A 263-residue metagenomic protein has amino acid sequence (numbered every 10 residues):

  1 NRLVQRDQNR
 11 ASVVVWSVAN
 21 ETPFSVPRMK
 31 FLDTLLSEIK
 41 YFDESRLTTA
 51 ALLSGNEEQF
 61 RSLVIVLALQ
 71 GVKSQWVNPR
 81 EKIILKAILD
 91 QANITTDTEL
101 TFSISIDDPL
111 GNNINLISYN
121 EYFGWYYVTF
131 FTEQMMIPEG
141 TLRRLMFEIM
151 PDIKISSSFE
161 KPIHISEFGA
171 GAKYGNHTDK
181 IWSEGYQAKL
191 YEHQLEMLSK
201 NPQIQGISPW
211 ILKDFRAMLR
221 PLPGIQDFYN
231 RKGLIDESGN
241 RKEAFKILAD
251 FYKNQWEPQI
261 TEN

Functional and structural regions predicted by a protein language model:
N1-T34, K40-Y41: Substrate-binding cleft of carbohydrate-active enzyme catalytic domains
V14-W16, K30, S37-K40, T48-T49 (+2 more regions): Substrate-binding clefts and catalytic carboxylate motifs of secreted carbohydrate-active enzymes
